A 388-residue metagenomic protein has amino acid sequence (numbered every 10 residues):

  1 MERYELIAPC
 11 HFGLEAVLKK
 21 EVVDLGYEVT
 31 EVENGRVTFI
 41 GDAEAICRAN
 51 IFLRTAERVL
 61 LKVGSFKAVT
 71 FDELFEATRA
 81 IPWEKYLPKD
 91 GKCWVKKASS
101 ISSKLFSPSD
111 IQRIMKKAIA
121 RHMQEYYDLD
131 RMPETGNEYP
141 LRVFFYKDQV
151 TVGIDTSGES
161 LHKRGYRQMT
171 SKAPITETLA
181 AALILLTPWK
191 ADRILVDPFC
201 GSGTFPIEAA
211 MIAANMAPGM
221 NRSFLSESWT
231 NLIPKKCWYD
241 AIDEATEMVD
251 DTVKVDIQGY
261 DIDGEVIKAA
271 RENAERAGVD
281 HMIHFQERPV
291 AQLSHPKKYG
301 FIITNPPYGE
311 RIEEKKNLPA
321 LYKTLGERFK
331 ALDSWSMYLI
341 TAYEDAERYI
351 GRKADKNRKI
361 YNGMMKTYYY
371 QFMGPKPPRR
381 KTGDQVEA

Functional and structural regions predicted by a protein language model:
E2-Y139, V386-A388: Non-catalytic nucleic-acid substrate-recognition regions in nucleic-acid-modifying enzymes
E44-I51, E159-H162, P378-R380: Short, charged/polar, Gly/Pro-enriched secondary-structure boundary elements
K96-A98, F144-L186: Class I S-adenosyl-L-methionine
S100-S103, S160, P307-R311: A short, flexible beta-alpha/helix-coil linker loop
I175-H295, E310-R311, K315-N317: Conserved S-adenosyl-L-methionine
P289-A388: C-terminal catalytic and target-recognition region of SAM-dependent MTase-like enzymes, primarily methyltransferases
